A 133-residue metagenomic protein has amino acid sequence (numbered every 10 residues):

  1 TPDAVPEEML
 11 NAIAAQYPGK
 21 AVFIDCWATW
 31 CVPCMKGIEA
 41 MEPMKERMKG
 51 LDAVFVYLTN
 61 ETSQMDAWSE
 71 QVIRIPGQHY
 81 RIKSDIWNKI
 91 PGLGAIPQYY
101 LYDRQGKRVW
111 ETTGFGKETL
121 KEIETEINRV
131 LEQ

Functional and structural regions predicted by a protein language model:
P2-V22, R47: A short beta-strand-turn-helix
P18-V22, L51-V54, I75-G77, R104: Loop/turn elements at helix/coil->beta-strand transitions in domains of secreted/extracellular proteins
K20-V22, C26-W30, A95: Short pre-active-site segment immediately N-terminal to redox-active cysteine/selenocysteine motifs in thiol-based
D25, F55-T59: Short beta-strand segments
C26-P43: Conserved redox-active cysteine motifs that mediate thiol-disulfide chemistry, especially di-cysteine Cys-X(1-2)-Cys
P43, D66-Q71: Short alpha-helix adjacent to the SAM-binding motif of class I
S69-Q105: Short, internal strand/loop/helix patches that form the active-site neighborhood or redox-interaction surface
L101-Q133: Thiol-/selenol-based redox modules, centered on thioredoxin-like and closely related oxidoreductase domains
